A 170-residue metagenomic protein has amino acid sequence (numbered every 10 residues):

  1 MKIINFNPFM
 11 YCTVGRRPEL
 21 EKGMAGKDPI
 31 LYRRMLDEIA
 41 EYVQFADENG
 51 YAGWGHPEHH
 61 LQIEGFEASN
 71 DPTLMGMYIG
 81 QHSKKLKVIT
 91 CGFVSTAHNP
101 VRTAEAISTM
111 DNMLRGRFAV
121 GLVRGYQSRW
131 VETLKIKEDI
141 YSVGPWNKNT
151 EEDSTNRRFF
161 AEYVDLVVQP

Functional and structural regions predicted by a protein language model:
M1-H82, L86: N-terminal beta1-alpha1-beta2 module of alpha/beta enzyme domains
K2-R34, A97-P170: Flexible, glycine-rich active-site loops centered on histidine and acidic residues that chelate a metal or position
W54, V88, F118-V120: Hydrophobic residues within beta-strands of alpha/beta enzymes
L61-Q62, V94-S95, Y126: Positions that flank functional sites
I89-A97: Conserved strand-turn element in the central/C-terminal portion of the radical SAM core barrel that lines
